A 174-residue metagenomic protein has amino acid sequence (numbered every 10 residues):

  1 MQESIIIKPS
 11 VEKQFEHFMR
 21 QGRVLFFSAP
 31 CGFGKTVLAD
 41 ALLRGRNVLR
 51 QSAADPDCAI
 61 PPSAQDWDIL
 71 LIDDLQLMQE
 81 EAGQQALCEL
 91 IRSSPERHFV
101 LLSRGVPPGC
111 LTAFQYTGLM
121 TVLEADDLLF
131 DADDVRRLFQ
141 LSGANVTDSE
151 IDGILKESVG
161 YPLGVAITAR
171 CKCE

Functional and structural regions predicted by a protein language model:
Q2-F15: N-terminal pre-P-loop "Q-motif" helix
Q21-A39: Walker A/P-loop nucleotide-binding motif
G32, A39, V122, Q140-E174: Amphipathic alpha-helical "lid/sensor" segments that cap RecA-like P-loop NTPase cores
R44-C58: Conserved catalytic segments around the Walker B and adjacent sensor/switch elements of P-loop NTPase domains
S63-G83: Conserved P-loop NTPase "ATPase switch" module shared by AAA+ and STAND
L77-Q79, E89-Q115: Sensor-1/coupling segment of RecA-like P-loop NTPase cores
A113-D127: A short helix-turn-beta junction within AAA+ P-loop NTPase domains corresponding to the substrate/partner-engaging
L129-Q140: Conserved AAA+ ATPase core "coupling" helix
